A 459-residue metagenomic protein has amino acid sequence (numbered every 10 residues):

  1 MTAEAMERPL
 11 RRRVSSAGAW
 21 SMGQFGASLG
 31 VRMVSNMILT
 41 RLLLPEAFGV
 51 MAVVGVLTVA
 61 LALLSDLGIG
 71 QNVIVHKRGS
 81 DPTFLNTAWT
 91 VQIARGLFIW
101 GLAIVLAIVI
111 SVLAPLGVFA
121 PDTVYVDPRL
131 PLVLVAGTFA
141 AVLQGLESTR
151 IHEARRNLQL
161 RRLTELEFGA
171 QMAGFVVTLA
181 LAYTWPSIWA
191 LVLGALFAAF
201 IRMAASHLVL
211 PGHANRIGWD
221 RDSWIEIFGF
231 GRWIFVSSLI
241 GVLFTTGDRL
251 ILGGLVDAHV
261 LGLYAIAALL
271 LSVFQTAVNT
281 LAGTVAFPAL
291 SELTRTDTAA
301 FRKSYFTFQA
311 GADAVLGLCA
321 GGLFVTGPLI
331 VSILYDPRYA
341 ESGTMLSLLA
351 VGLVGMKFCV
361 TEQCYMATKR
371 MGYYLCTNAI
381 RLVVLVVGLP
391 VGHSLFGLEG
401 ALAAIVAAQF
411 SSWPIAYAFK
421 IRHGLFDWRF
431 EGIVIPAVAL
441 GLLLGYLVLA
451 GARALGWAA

Functional and structural regions predicted by a protein language model:
M1-L10, V14, A120-T123, A204-T245 (+2 more regions): Interhelical loop/hinge segments that connect adjacent transmembrane helices in multipass membrane
M1-M33, P82-T90, D127-P131, S206 (+2 more regions): N-terminal membrane topogenesis motif
T2, M33, T90-P121, P131-T138 (+6 more regions): Alpha-helical transmembrane segments of multi-pass membrane transport and lipid-handling proteins
R12-L29, V54, L63-G117, P128-T138 (+4 more regions): Membrane-water interface segments that mark the loop-to-transmembrane alpha-helix transition
Q24, S28-R32, N36, V54-T58 (+11 more regions): Short runs within selected transmembrane alpha-helices of multi-pass transporters and secretion channels
M33-A47, P115-F119, V242-V273, A277 (+3 more regions): Helix-terminus/linker motif at the lipid-water interface of multi-pass membrane proteins
S35-A62, P82, E226-F230, I234 (+3 more regions): Interfacial/gating helices of multi-pass transporter permease domains
L64-N86, R155-R156, A214, A267 (+3 more regions): Helix-loop junctions and terminal segments of transmembrane helices in multi-pass membrane transport/translocation
